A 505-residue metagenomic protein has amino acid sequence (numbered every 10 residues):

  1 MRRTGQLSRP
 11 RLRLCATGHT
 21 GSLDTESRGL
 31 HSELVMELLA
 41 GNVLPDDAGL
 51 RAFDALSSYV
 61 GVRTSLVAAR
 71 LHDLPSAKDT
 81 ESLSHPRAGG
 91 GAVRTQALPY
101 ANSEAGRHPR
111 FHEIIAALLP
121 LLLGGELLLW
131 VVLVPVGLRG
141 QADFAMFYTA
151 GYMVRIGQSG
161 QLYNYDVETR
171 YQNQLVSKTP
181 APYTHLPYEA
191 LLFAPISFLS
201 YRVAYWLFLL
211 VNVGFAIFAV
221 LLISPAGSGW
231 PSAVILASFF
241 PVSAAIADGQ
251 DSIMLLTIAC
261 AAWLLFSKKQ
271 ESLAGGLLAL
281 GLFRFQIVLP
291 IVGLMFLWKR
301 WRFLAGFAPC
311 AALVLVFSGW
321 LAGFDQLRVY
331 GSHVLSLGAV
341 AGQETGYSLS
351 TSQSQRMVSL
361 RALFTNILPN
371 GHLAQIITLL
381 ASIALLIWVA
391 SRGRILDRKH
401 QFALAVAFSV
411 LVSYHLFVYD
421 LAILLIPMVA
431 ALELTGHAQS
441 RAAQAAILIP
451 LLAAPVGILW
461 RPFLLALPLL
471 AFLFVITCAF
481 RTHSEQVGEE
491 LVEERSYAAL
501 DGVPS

Functional and structural regions predicted by a protein language model:
M1, D73-S76, G91, A341 (+2 more regions): Short, low-complexity, intrinsically disordered N-terminal modules that encode targeting/processing signals
M1-S82, R87-A88: Cysteine endopeptidase catalytic domains of the caspase/legumain-like
D73, P86, G90-A92, Y100 (+1 more regions): Non-catalytic N-terminal targeting/anchoring module and adjacent flexible stem/linker that precedes the structured
R94-L273, M295-L425, L432-E433, V487-L491 (+1 more regions): Primarily membrane-embedded glycan-assembly and transfer machineries that use lipid-linked glycans
A116-A117, L191, A237-S238, G281 (+4 more regions): Hydrophobic alpha-helical transmembrane segments of integral membrane proteins, especially lipid-exposed positions
S272-F285, L289-F296, A405-V412, L448-P455: Membrane-interface alpha helices of multi-pass inner-membrane proteins
F283-Q286, L313-F317, A442-A445: Membrane-embedded alpha-helical segments of transport systems, primarily multispan ion/solute transporters
L432-S505: Aromatic-enriched
